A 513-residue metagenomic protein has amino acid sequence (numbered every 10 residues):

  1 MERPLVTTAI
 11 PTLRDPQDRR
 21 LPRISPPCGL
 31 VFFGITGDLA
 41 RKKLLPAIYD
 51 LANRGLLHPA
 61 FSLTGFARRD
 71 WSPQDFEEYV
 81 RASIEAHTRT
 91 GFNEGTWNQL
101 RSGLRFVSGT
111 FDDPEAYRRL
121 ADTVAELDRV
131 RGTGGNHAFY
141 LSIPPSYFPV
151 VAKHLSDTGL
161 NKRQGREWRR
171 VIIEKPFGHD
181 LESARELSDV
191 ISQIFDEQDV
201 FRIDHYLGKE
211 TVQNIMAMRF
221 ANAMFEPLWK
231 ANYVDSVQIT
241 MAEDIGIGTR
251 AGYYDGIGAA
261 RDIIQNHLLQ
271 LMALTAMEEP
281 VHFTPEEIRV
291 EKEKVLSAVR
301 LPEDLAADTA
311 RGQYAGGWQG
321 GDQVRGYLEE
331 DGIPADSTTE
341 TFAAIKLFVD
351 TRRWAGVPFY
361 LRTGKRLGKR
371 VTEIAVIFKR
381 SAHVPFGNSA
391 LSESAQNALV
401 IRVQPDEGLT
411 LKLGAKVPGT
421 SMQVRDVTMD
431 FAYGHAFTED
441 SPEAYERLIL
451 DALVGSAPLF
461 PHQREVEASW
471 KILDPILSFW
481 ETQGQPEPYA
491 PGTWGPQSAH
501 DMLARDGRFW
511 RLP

Functional and structural regions predicted by a protein language model:
M1-I173, F177-P513: Secretory/organelle targeting and membrane-embedding segments
